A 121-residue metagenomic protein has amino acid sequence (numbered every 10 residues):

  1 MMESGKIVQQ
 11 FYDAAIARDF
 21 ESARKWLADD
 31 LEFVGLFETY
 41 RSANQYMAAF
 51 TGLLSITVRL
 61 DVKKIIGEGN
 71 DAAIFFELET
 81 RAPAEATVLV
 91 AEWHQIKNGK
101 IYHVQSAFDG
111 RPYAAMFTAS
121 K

Functional and structural regions predicted by a protein language model:
M1-K121: C-terminal and inter-domain tail/linker signature
